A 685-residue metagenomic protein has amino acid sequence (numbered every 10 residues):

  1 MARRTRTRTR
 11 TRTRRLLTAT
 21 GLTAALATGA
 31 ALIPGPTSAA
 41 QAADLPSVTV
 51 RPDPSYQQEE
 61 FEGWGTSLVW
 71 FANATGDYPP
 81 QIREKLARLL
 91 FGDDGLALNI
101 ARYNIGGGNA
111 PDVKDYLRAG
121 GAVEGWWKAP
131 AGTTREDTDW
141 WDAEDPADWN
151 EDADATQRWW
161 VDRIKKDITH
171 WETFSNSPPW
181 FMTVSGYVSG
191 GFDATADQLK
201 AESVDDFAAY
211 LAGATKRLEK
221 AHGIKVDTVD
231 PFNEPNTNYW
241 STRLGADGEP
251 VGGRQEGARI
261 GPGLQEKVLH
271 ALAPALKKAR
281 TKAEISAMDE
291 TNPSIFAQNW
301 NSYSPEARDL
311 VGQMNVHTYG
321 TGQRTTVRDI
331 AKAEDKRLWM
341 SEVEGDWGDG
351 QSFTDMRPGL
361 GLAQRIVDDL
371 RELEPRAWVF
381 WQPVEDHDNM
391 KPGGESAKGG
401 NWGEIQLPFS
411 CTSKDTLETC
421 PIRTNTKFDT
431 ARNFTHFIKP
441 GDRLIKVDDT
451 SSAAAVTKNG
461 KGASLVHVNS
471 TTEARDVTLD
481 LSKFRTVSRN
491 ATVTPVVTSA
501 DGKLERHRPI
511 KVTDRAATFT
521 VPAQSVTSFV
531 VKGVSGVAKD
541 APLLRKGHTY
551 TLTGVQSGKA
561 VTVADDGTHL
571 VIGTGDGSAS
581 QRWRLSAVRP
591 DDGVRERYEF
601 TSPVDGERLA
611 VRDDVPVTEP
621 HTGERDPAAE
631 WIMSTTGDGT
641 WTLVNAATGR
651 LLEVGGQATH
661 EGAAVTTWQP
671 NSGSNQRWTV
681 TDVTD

Functional and structural regions predicted by a protein language model:
M1-A42: Secretory targeting and sorting signals
A30, V537-D685: Lectin-like carbohydrate-binding module/patch detector with strong preference for beta-trefoil
L45-D227, P231, H270: N-terminal catalytic cores of secreted or lumenal carbohydrate-active enzymes
D206-G213, R217-K225, P235-W347: Active-site neighborhood of glycoside hydrolase catalytic domains
L338-T430, K446-D449: Aromatic/acidic polysaccharide-binding cleft in carbohydrate-active enzymes
T416-K461, D501: Glycan-recognition and catalytic regions of carbohydrate-active enzymes
V447-R489, Q524: Carbohydrate-binding surface patches
I510-K539: C-terminal beta-strand-rich structural cap/linker in extracellular carbohydrate-active enzymes
